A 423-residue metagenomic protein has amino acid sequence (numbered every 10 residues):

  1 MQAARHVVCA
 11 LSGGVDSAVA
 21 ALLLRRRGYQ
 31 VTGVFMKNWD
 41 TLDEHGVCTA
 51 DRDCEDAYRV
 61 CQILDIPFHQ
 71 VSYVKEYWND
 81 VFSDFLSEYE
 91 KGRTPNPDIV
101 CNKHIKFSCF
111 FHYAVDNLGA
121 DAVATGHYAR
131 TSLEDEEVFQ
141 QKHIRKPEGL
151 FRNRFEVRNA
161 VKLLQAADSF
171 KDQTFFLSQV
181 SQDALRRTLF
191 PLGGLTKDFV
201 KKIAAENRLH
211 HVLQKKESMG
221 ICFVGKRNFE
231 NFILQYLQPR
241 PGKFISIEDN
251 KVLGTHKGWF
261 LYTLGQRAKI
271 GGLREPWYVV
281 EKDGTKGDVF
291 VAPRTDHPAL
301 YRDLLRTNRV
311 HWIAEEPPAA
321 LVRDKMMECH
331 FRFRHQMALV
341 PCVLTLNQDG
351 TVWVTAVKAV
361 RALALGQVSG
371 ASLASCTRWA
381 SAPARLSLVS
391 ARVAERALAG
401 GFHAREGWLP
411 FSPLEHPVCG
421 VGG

Functional and structural regions predicted by a protein language model:
M1-Q179, L189, A205, A397 (+1 more regions): ATP-dependent adenylation/nucleotidyltransferase module used to activate substrates
D40-T41, A124-R130, E136-G423: AMP-forming adenylation/ATP pyrophosphatase catalytic core
